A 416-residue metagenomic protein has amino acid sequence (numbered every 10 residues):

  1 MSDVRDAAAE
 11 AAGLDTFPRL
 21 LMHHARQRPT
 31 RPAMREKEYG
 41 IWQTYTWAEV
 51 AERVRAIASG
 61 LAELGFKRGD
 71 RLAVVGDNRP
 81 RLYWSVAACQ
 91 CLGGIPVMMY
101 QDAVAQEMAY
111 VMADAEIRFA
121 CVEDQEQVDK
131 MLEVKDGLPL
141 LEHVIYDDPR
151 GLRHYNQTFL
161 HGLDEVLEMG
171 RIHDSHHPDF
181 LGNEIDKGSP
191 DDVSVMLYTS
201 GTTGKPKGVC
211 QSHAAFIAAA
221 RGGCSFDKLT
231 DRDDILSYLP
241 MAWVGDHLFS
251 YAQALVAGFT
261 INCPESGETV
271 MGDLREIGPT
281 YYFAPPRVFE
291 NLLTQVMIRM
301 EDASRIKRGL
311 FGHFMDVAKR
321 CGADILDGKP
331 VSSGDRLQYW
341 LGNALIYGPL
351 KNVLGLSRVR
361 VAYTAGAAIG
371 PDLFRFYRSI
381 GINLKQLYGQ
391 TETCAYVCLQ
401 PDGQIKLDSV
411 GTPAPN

Functional and structural regions predicted by a protein language model:
L20-Y45, G151-L152: AMP-dependent adenylate-forming
P29-P32, Y146, H161-L167, R171-Y198 (+2 more regions): Conserved pre-ATP/AMP-binding loop-to-beta segment of ANL
A33-R79, Y83-A87, V104-A109, G162-L167 (+1 more regions): Conserved AMP-binding/adenylate-forming core of the ANL superfamily
T44-A48, D186-K187, S194-A220: Conserved AMP-binding A3 loop
A58, R71, D77-V97, Q101-A105 (+4 more regions): A short helix-loop-beta submotif of the ANL/AMP-binding
E63, C91-M169, N183: Structural core segment of the AMP-binding/adenylate-forming
I217-S237, M241-Y347, R358: Conserved AMP-binding/adenylation subdomain of ANL enzymes
N262, D335-L337, N352-L354, R358-A365 (+1 more regions): Conserved ATP-binding loop and adjacent catalytic segment of the adenylate-forming AMP-binding
